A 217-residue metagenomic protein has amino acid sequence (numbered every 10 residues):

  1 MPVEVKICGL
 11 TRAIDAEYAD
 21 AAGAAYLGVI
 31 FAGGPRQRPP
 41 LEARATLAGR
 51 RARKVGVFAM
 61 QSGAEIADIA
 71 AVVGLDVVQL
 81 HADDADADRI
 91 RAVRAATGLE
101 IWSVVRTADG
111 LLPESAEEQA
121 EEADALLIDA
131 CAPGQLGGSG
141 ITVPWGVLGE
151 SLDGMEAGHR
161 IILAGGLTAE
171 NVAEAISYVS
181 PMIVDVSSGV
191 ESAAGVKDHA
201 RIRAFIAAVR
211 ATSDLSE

Functional and structural regions predicted by a protein language model:
M1-E217: Conserved N-terminal beta1-alpha1 strand-loop-helix module at the mouth
